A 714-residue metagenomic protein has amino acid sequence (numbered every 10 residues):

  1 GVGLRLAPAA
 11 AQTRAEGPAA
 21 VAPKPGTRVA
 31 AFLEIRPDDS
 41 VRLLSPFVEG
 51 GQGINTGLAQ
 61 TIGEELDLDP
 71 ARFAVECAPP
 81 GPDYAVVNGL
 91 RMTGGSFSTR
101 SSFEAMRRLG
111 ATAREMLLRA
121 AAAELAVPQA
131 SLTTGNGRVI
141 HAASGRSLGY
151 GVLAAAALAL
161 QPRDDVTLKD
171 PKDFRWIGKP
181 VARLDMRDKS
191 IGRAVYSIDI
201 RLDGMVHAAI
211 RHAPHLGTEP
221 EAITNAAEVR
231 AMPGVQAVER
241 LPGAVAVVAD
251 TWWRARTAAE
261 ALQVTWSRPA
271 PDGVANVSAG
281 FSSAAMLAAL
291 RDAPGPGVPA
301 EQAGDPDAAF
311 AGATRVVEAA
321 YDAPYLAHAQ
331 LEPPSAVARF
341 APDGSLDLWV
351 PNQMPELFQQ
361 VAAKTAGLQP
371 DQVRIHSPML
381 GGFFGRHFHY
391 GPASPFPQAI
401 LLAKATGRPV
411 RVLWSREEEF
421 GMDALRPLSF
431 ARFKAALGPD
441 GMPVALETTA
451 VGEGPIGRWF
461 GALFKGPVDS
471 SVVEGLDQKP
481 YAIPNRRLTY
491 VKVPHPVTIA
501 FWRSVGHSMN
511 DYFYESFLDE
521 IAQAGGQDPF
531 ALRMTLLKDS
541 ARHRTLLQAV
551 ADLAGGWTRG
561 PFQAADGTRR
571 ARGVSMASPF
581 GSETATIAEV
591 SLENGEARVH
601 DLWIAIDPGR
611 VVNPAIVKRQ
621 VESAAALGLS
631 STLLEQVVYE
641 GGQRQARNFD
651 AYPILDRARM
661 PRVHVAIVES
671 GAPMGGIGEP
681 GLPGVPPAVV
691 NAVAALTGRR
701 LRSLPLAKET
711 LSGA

Functional and structural regions predicted by a protein language model:
G1-A714: Cofactor-binding beta-sheet edge motifs in enzyme active sites
